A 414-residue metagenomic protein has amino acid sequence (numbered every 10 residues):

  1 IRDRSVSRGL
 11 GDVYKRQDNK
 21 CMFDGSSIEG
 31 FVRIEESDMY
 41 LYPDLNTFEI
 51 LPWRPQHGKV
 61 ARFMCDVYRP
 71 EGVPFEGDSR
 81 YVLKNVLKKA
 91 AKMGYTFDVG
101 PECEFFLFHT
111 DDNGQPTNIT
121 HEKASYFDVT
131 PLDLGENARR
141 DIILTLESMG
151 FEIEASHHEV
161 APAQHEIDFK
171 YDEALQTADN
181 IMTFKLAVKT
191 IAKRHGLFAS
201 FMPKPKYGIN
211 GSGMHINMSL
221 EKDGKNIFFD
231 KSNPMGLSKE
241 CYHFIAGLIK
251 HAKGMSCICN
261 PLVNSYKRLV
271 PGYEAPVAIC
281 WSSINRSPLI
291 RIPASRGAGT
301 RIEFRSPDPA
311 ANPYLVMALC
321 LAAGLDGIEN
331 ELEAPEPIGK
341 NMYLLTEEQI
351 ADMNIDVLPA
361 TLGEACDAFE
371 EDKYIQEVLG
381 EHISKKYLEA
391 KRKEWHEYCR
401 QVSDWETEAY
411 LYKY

Functional and structural regions predicted by a protein language model:
I1-Y14: Single conserved hydrophobic/aromatic residue that forms the stacking wall/gate of nucleotide- or nucleobase-binding
D12-A90: Glycine-rich, N-terminal phosphate-binding loop and its surrounding beta-alpha-beta segment
L45-V73, D98-P131, E147-E173: Residues forming anionic-ligand binding surfaces in small-molecule and nucleic-acid pockets of primarily soluble enzymes
Y68-P74, P131, Y171-T177, G224-N226 (+3 more regions): A generic structural motif
L107-F108, P162-D168, P203-I216, V263-A275: Beta-rich nucleic-acid/ligand-interaction surfaces
T120-L146, A174-K185, K222-F229, P234: Acidic, His- and aromatic-enriched active-site or binding-groove loops in soluble protein domains that engage sugars
P131-G135, R139-I153, I167-A174, K185-F201 (+1 more regions): Accessory "access/gating" subregions that flank catalytic or transport cores
T183, T190-K193, L197-F198, E221-Y414: Catalytic-core signal marking the mid-to-C-terminal active-site face
